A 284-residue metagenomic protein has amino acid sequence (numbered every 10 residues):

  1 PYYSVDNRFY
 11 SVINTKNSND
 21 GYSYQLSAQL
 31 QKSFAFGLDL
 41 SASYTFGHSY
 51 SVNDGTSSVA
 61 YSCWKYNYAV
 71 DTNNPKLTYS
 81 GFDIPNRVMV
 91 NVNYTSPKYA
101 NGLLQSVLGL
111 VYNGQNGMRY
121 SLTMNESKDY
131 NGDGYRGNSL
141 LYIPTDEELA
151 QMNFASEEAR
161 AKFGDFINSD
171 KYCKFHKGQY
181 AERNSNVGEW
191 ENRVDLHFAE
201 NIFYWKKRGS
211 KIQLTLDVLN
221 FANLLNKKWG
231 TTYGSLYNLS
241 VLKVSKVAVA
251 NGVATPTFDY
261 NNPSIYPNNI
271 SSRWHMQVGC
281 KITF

Functional and structural regions predicted by a protein language model:
P1-G102, L108-G117: Gram-negative outer-membrane beta-barrel transporters
V12-N17, T72-G81, M89, T95-P97 (+4 more regions): Active-site rim elements
Y24-A28, N86-V92, N192-F198, W274-C280: Hydrophobic, lipid-facing positions within transmembrane beta-strands of outer-membrane proteins
S49-V52, Q115-T123, F221-K228: Secretory-pathway/luminal and periplasmic proteins that interact with or process carbohydrate-rich
T56-N67, T123-G132, W229-L239: Flexible, surface-exposed loop regions and adjacent strand-edge segments of Gram-negative outer-membrane beta-barrel
V107-R208, Q213, N238-S264: Extracytoplasmic gating/loop element in the C-terminal half of outer-membrane beta-barrel translocons and assembly
K206-I212, N223-G234: Short conserved catalytic/interaction loops centered on acidic-Pro-aromatic/His motifs
N226-F284: C-terminal beta-signal and terminal closure region of outer-membrane beta-barrel proteins
